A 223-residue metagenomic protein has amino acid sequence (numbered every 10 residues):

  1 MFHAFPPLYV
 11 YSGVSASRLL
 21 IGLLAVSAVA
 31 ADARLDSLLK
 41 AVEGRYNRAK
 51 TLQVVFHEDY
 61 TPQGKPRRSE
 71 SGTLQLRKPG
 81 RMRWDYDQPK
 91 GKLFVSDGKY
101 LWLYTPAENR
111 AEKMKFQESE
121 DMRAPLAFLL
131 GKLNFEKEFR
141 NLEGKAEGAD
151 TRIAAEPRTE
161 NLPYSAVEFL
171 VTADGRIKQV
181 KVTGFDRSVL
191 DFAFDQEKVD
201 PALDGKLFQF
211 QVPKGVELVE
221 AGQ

Functional and structural regions predicted by a protein language model:
M1-S15: N-terminal secretory signal peptides that target proteins for export/translocation
S17-S27: Bacterial N-terminal signal peptides
S27-R68, R81, V212-Q223: N-terminal leader/targeting segments and the immediate start of mature chains
S37, E112, N134-Q223: Gly/Pro-enriched, hydrophobic low-complexity segments that function as extracytoplasmic propeptides/linkers
G64, A107-N109, D186: Solvent-exposed strand-loop boundary residues in beta-sheet-rich modules
S69-S71, P89-K90, D97, L162-A166 (+1 more regions): Short, surface-exposed coil-to-beta transition loops
T73-A124, L190-D191: An acidic-aromatic
